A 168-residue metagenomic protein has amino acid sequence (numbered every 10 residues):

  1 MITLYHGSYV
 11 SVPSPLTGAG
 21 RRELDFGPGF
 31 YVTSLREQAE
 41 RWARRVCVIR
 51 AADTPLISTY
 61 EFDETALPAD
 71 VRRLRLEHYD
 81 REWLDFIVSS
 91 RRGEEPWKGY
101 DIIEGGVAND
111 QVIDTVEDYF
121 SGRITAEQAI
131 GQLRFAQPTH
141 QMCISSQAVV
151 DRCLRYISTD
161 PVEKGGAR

Functional and structural regions predicted by a protein language model:
M1-L24: Short aromatic-glycine-(Arg/Gly/Cys) micro-motifs in beta-strand/loop hairpins
I2, L24-D25, R41, R45-R168: Conserved NAD+-utilizing ADP-ribose enzyme module
F26-Y31: A short, exposed loop/beta-hairpin motif centered on an aromatic-Gly-Thr core
